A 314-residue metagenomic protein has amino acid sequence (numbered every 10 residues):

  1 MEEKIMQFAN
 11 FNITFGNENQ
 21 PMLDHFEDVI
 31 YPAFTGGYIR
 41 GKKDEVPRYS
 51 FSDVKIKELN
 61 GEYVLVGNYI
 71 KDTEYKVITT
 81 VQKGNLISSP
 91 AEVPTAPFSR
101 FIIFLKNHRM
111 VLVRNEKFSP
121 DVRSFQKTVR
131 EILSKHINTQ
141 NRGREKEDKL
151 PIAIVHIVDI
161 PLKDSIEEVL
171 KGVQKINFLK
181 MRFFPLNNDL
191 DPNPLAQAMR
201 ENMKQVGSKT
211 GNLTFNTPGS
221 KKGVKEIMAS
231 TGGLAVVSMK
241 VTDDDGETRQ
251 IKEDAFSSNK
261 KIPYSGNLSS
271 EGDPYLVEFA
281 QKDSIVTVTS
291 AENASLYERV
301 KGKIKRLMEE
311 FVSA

Functional and structural regions predicted by a protein language model:
M1-T80, K117-A314: Terminal interaction module
I78-S89: A short, contiguous, amphipathic alpha-helix enriched in charged residues
I87-I102, S165-V169: Catalytic micro-motifs at enzyme active sites that drive phosphoryl/nucleotidyl and oxygen chemistry
F98, R109, F178: Broad gene-expression machinery/nucleic-acid interaction feature
I102-V113: Glycine-rich, often proline-containing surface loops adjacent to acidic residues and nearby aromatics that form
